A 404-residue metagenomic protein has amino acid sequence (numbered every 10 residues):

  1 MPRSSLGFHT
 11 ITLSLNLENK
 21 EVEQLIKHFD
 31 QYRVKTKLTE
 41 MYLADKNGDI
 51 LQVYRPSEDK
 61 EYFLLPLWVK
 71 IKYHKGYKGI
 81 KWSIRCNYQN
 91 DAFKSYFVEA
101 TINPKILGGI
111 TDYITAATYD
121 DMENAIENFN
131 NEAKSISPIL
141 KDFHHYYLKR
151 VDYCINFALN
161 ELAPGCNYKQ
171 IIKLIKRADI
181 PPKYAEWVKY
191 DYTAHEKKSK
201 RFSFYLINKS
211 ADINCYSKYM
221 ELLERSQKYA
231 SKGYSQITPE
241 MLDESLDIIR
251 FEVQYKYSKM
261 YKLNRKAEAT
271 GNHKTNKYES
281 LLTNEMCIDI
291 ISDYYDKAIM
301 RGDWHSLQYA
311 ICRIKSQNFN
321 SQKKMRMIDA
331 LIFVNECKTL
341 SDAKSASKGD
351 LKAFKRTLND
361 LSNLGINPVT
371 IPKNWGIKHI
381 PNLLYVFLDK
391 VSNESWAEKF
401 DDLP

Functional and structural regions predicted by a protein language model:
M1-D342, L364-P404: Structured, helix-rich domain cores that form ligand/interaction pockets
A343-K348: Short alpha-helical "recognition helix" segments of helix-turn-helix
F354: Helix-turn-helix DNA-binding segment
T357-D360, L364: Residues in the recognition helix of alpha-helical DNA-binding motifs
